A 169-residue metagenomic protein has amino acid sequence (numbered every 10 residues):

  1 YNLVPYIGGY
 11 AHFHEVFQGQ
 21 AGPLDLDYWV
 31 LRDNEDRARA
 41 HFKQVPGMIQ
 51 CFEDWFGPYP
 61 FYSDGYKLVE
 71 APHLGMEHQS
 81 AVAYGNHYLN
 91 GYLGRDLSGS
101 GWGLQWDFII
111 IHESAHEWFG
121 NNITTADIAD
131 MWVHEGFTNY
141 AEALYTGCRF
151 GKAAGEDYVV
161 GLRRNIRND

Functional and structural regions predicted by a protein language model:
Y1-I111, Y140, K152, R163-R164: Hydrophobic helix-coil surface modules that form long, contiguous segments used for peptide/substrate interaction
H41-F42, D127-E135: Active-site metal-coordination segments of metallo-dependent hydrolases
H78, M131-W132, E156: Non-catalytic, surface-exposed connector residues within folded enzymatic/regulatory domains
N90-G91, E117, N121, C148 (+1 more regions): A short secondary-structure junction motif
H112-E113, E135: Acidic active-site catalytic centers that drive phospho-/nucleotidyl reactions and related ester hydrolyses
S114-A129, L144: Catalytic Zn2+-binding segment of zinc metalloproteases
E135-D169: Acidic/His/Gly-enriched intrinsically disordered linker/tail segments that often contain short helix/coil "MoRF-like"
